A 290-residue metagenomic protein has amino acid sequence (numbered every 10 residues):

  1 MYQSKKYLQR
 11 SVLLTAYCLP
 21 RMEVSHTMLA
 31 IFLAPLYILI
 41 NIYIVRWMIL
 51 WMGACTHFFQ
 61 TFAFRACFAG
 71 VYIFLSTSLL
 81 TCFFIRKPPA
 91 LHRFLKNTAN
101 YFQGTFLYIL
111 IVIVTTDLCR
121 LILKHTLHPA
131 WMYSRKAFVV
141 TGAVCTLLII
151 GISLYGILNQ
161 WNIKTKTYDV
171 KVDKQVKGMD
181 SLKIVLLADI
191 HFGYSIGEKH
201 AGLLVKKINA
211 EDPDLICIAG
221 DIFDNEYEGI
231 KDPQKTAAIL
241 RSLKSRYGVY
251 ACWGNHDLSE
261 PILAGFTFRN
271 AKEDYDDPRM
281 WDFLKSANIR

Functional and structural regions predicted by a protein language model:
Y2-W161: Non-catalytic terminal accessory segments
K6, N41, N97-N100, N159-N162 (+5 more regions): Detector for Asparagine
K87, F106, L110, W161 (+5 more regions): Surface-exposed loop/turn and secondary-structure junction residues enriched for glycine/proline
V139, I149-Q175, Y194-K199: Hydrophobic alpha-helical transmembrane segments in integral membrane proteins
T146-I150, N162-T165, E228-I230, F268-A271: A short linear-motif detector with a strong N-terminal bias
K174-R290: Soluble catalytic domains of enzymes that build or remodel membrane lipids, polysaccharides, and related
